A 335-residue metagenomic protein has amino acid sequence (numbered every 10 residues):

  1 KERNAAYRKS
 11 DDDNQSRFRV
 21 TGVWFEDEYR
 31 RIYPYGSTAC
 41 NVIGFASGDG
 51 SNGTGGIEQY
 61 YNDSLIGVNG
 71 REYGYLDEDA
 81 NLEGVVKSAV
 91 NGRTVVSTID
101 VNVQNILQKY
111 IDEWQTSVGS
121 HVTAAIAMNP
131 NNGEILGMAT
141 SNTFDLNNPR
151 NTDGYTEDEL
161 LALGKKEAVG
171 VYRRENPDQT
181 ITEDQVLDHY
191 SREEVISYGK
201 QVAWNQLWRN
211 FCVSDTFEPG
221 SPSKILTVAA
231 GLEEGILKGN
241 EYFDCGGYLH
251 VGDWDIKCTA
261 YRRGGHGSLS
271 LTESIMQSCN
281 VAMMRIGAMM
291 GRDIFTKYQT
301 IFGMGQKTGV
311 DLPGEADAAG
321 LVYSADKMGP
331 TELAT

Functional and structural regions predicted by a protein language model:
K1-G92: Small/polar-residue-rich segments within soluble enzyme cores
V20, S120-T123, K238-N240, K307: Short secondary-structure junction motifs
W24-E26, N41-F45, V96-T98, A124-M128 (+1 more regions): Soluble periplasmic/extracytoplasmic beta-strand elements of cell-envelope proteins
I32-G36, S88-A89, V118-G119, N129-P130 (+2 more regions): Extracellular/periplasmic catalytic domains that process cell-envelope and extracellular macromolecules
G36, C40-G44, G55, Q59 (+13 more regions): Solvent-exposed, polar/charged alpha-helical surfaces in well-ordered, non-transmembrane soluble domains, broadly
D77-V86, N131-S221, L226-T335: Beta-lactam-recognizing serine transpeptidase/beta-lactamase-like catalytic domain environment
A80-A125, N131: Conserved, well-ordered alpha-helix/loop/beta-strand core segments that scaffold catalytic motifs
